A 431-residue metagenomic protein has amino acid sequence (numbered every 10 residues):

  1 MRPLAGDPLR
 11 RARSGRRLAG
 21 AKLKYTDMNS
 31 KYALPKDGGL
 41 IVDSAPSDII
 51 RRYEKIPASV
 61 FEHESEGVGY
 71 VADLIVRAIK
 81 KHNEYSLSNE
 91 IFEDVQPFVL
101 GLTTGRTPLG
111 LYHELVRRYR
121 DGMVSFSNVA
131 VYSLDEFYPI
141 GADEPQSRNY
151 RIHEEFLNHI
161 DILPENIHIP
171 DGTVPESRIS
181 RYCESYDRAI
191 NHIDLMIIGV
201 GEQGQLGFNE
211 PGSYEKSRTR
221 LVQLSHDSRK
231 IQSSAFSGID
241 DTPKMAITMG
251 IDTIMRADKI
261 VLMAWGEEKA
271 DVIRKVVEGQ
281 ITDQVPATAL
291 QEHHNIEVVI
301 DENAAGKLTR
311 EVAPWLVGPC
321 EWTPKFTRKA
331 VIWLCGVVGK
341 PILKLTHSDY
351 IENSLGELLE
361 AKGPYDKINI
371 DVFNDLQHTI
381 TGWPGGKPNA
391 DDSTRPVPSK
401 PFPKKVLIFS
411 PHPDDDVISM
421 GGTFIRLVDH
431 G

Functional and structural regions predicted by a protein language model:
K24-V99, E176, D391-R395, K400: N-terminal glycine-/serine-/threonine-rich phosphate-binding loop
Y25, N29-A33, D252, D258-L358: ATP/nucleoside-binding phosphotransfer catalytic cores, i.e., glycine-rich phosphate-binding loops
L40-K55, V124-I197, E321: Ligand-binding beta-strand-loop-alpha-helix segment within the catalytic cores of soluble metabolic enzymes
E84-D121: Glycine-rich N-terminal segment of FAD-binding domains in flavoprotein oxidoreductases, spanning the beta-loop-helix
G101-G105, S133, P170-D171, I197-V200 (+2 more regions): Short beta-strand segments
N128-E136, E297-E302, G431: Short internal beta-strands
Q203, G207-I251: Class I SAM-dependent methyltransferase SAM-binding "motif I" and its flanking Rossmann-like core
I351-G431: Active-site rim/loop-helix segments in enzyme catalytic domains that contact anionic ligands
